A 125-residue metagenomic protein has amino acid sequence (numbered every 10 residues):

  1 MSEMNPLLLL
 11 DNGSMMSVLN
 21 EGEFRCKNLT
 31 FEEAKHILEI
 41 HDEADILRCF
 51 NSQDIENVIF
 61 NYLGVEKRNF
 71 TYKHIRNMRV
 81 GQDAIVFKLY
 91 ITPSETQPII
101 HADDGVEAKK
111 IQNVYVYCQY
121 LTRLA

Functional and structural regions predicted by a protein language model:
S2-A44: N-terminal low-complexity, intrinsically disordered segments
E23-F31, E39, R48, S52 (+2 more regions): Intrinsic-disorder-associated interaction segments
A44-T96: Acidic, low-complexity, intrinsically disordered interaction modules
N77-A125: Polybasic, proline/glycine-rich intrinsically disordered low-complexity segments
